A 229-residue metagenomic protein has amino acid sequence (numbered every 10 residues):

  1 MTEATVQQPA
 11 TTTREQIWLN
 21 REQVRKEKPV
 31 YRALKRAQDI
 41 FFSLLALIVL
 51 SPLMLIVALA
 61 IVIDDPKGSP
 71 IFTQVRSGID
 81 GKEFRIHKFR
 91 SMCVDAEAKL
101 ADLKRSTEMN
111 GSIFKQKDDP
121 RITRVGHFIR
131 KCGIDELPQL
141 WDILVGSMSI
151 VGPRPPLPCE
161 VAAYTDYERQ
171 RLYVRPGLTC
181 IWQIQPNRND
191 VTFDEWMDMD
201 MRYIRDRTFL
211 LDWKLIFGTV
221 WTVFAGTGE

Functional and structural regions predicted by a protein language model:
T2-Q7, R14, R25, V30 (+2 more regions): C-terminal terminal-structure detector
A10-R14, I71-P120, T179-W196: Short, glycine-rich, amphipathic interfacial segments at transmembrane boundaries or analogous
Q16-Q23, V30-Y31, G111: Short, motif-level signal for alpha-helix interfacial/capping segments enriched in acidic residues and aromatics/proline
K26-E97, F209, L215-E229: A hydrophobic, helix-centered structural microdomain
D39, D135-D142, D200, D212: Acidic active-site catalytic centers that drive phospho-/nucleotidyl reactions and related ester hydrolyses
S43, F72, H87, T123-H127 (+2 more regions): Positions in alpha-helical segments
S112-V174, I216-V223: A short, structured surface patch at a secondary-structure boundary
